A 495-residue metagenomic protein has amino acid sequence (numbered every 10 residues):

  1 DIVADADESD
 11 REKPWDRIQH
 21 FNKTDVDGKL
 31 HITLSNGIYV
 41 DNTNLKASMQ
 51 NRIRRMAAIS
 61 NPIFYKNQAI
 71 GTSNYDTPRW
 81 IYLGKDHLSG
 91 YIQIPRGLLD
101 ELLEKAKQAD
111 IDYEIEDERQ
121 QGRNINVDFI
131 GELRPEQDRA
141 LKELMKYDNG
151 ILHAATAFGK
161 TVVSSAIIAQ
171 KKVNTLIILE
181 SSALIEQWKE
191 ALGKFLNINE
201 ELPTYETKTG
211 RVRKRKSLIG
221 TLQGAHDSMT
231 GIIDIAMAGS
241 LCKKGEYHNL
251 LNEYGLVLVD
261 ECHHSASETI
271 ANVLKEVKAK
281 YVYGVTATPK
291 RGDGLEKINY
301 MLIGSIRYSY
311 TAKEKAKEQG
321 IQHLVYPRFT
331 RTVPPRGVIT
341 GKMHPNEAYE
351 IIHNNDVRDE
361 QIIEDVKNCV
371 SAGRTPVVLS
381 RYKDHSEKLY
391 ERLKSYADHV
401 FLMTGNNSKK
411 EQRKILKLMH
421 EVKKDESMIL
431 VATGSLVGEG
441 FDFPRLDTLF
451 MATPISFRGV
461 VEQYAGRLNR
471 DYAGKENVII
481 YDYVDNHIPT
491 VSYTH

Functional and structural regions predicted by a protein language model:
Y147-I167: Walker A/P-loop
L184-T221: Conserved helix-turn-beta segment of the N-terminal RecA-like "Helicase ATP-binding" lobe in SF1/SF2 helicases
H264-Q322: Post-DEXD/H (motif II) to motif III coupling segment of the RecA-like Helicase ATP-binding lobe
M343-P376: Conserved interdomain hinge at the start of the Helicase C-terminal
F401-T433: Conserved helicase ATPase core of P-loop NTP-dependent helicases/translocases
F457-A473: Conserved SF2 helicase motif VI
N469-V491: Conserved segment of the helicase C-terminal RecA-like domain
T494-H495: Conserved small/polar residues in nucleotide/adenosyl-binding loops
